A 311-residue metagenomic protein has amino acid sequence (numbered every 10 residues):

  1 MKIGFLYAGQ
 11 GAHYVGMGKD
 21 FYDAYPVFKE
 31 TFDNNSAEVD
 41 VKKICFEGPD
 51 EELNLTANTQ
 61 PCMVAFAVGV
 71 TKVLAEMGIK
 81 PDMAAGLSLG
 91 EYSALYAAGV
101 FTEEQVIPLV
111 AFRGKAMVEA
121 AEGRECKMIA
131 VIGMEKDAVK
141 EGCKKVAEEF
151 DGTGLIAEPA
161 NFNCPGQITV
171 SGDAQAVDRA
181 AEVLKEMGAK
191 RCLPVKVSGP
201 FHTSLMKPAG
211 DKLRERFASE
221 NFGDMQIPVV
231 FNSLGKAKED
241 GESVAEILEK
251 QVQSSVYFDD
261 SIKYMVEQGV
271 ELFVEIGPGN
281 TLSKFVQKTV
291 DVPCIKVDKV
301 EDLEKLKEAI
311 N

Functional and structural regions predicted by a protein language model:
M1-K144, L272-E301: FabD-like malonyl-/acyl-CoA
G11-A12, S36-V39, A98-Q253: Alpha/beta catalytic cores of group-transfer enzymes, especially the acyltransferase/condensing modules of polyketide
A75, K185, V266-E267: Non-catalytic positions within long, well-ordered alpha-helices that form the structural scaffold/packing of enzyme
V195-V197, V266, D298: Short glycine-rich catalytic loops that host catalytic nucleophiles or stabilize transition states across multiple
S254-V270: A short, acidic, amphipathic alpha-helical segment used as a generic capping/interface helix at domain edges
D302-I310: Short, charged, surface-exposed secondary-structure boundary motifs
